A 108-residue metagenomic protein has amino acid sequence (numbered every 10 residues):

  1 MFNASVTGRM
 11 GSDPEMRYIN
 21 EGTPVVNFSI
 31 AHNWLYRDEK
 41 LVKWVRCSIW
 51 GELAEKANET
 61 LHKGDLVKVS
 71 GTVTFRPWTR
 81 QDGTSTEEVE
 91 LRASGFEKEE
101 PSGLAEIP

Functional and structural regions predicted by a protein language model:
M1-P108: Single-stranded nucleic acid-binding surfaces, predominantly the OB-fold ssDNA-binding core
